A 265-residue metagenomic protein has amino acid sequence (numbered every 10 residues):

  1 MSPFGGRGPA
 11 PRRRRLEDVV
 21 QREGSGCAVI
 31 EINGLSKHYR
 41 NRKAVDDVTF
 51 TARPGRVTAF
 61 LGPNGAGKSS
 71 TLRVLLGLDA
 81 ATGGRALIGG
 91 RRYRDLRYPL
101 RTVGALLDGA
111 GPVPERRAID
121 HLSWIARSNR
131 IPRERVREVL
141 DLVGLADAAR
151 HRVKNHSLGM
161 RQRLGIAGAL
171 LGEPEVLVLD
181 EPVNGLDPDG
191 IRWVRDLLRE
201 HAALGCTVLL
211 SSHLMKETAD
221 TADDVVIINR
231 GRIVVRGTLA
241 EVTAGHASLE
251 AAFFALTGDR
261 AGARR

Functional and structural regions predicted by a protein language model:
M1-S36, A261-R265: ABC-family P-loop ATPase nucleotide-binding domain
R15-Q21, G77, D187, M215 (+1 more regions): Intrinsically disordered, low-complexity regulatory regions of eukaryotic regulatory proteins
E23, V113, E241-A244, R265: A general boundary/transition motif marking the beginning of the first structured unit of a protein
I30, K37-L210, M215-N229, V234-V235: ABC transporter nucleotide-binding domains
G55-R56, E138, A251-A252, G258-D259: Short A/G/S/P-biased low-complexity tracts
A110, M215, F254-R265: Extended, folded domain segments that form the structural surfaces/walls around functional sites
N129, H246, T257-A261: Conserved NTP-handling cores and scaffolds of large molecular machines
R232-F254: Conserved beta-strand-loop-alpha-helix hinge in the C-terminal portion of ABC ATPase nucleotide-binding domains
